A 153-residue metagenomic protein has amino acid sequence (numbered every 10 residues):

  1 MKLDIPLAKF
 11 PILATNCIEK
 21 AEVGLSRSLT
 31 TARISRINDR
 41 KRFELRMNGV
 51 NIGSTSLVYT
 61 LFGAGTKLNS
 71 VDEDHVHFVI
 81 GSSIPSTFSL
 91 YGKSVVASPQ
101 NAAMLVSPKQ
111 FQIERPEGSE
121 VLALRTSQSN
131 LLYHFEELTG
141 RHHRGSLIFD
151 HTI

Functional and structural regions predicted by a protein language model:
M1-R42, S89-I153: Alpha-helical bundle regulatory/interaction domains
R33-S70: Long amphipathic N-terminal alpha/beta scaffold segment
N48, V58-T60, V79-G81, M104 (+2 more regions): Residues in well-ordered beta-strands of folded domains
G49, L68-S70, H75-I80, V95 (+2 more regions): His/acidic/aromatic-lined binding-pocket segments of jelly-roll/cupin-type domains and related regulatory beta-sandwich
G53-T55, F62-T66, D72-G92: Glycine- and acidic-residue-biased ligand/ion/polar-headgroup-sensing regions
